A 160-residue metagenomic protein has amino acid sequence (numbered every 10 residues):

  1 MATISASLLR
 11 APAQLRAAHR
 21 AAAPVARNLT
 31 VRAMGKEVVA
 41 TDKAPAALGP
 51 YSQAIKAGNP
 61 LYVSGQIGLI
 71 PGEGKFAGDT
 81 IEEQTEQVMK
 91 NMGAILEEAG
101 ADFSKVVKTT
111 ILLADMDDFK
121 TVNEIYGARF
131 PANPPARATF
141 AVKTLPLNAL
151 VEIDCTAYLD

Functional and structural regions predicted by a protein language model:
A2-D160: Short, polar/acidic, helix-capping and beta-turn segments at strand->helix junctions that line the mouths
